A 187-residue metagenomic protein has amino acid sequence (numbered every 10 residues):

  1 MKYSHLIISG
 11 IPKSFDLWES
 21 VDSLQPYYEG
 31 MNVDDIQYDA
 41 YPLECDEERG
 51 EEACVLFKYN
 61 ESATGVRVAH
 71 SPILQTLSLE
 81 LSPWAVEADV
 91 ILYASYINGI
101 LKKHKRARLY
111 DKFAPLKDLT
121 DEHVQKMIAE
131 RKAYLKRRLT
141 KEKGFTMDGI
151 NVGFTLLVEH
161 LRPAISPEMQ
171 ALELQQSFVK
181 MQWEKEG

Functional and structural regions predicted by a protein language model:
M1-G187: Acidic (Asp/Glu-rich) sequence patches and key acidic residues that form negatively charged surfaces used
